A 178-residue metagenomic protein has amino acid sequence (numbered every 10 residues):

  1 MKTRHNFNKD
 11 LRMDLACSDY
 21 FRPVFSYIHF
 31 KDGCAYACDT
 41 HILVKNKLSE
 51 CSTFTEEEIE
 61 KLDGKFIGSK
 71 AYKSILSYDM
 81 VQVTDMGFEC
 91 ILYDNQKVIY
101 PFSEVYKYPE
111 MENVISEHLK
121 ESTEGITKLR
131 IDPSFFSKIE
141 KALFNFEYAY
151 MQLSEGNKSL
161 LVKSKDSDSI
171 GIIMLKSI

Functional and structural regions predicted by a protein language model:
M1-I178: DNA polymerase processivity clamps
